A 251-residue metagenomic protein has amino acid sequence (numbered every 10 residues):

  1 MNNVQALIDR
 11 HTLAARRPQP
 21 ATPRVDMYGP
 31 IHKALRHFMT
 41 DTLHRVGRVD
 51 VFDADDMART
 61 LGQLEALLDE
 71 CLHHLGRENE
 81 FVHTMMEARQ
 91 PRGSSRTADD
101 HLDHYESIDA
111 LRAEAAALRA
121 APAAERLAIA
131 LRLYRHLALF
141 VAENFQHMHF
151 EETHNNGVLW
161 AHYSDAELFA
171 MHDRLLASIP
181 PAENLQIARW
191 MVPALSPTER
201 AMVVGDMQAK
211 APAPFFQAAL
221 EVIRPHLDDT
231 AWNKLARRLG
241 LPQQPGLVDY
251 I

Functional and structural regions predicted by a protein language model:
M1-I251: Small-residue-biased structural context
